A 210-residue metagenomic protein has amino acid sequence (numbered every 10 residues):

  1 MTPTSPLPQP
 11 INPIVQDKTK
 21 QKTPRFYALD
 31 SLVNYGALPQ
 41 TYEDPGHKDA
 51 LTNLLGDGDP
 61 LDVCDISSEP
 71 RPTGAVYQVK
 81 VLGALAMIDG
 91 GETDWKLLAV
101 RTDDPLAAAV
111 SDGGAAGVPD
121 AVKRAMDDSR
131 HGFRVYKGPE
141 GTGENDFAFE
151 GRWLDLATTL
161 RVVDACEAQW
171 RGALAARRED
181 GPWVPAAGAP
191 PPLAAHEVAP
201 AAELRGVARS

Functional and structural regions predicted by a protein language model:
M1-S210: Hydrophobic N-terminal alpha-helices or hydrophobic patches in metabolic proteins across all domains of life
